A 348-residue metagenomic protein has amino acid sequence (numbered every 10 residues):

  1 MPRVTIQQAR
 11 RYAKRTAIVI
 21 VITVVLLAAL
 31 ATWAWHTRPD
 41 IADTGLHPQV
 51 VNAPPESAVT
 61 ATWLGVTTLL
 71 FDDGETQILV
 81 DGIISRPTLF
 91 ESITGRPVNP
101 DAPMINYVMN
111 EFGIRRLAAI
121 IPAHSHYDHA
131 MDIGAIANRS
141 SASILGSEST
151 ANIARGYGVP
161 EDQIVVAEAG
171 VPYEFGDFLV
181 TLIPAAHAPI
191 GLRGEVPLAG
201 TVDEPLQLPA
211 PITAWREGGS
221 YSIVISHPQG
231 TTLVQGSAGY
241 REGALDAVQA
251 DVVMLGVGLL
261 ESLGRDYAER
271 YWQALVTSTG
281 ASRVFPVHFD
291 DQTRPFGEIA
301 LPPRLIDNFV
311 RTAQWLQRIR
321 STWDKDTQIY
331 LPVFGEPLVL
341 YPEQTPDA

Functional and structural regions predicted by a protein language model:
P2-V98, P189, G194-E195, P211-T213 (+1 more regions): Zn-dependent metallo-beta-lactamase
R38-P55, E148-Y221, H227-P228, R318 (+3 more regions): Metallo-beta-lactamase
T67, P87, H126-M131, A151-I153 (+6 more regions): Active-site environment of divalent metal-dependent phosphoester hydrolases
T76-I121, G134-A135, V196-T201, G239-D246: Pre-active-site segment of Zn-dependent metallo-hydrolases
V80-I83, R116-H126, L145-S147, L233-A238 (+3 more regions): Active-site neighborhood of phospho(di)ester-bond hydrolases with catalytic His/Asp-centered motifs
P103-A130, L208-P228: Alpha-helix-centered segments that form part of catalytic cores
S143, R155-P172, Q273-A348: Binuclear metal-ion centers of metallo-dependent hydrolases, dominated by the metallo-beta-lactamase
P205-S278: Active-site-proximal loop/helix segments of hydrolase catalytic cores
